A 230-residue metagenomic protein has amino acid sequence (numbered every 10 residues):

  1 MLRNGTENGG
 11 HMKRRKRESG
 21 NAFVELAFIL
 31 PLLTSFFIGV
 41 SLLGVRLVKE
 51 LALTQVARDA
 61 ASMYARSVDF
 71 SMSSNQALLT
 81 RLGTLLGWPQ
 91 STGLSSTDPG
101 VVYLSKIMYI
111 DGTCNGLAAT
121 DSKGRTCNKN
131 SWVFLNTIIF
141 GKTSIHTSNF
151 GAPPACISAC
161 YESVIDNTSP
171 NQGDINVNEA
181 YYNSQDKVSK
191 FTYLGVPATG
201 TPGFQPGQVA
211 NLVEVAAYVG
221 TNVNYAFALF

Functional and structural regions predicted by a protein language model:
M1-S19: N-terminal leader/signal peptides at the extreme start of proteins
K13-V45: N-terminal single-pass transmembrane signal-anchor helix
L43-L47, V56-N75, L79-L86: N-terminal alpha-helical signal peptides/signal-anchor transmembrane segments
L85-S96: Amphipathic, coiled-coil-like alpha-helical scaffolding segments used for oligomerization/assembly
S95-F230: Intrinsically disordered, low-complexity regions enriched in Pro/Ser/Thr/Gly and acidic residues
